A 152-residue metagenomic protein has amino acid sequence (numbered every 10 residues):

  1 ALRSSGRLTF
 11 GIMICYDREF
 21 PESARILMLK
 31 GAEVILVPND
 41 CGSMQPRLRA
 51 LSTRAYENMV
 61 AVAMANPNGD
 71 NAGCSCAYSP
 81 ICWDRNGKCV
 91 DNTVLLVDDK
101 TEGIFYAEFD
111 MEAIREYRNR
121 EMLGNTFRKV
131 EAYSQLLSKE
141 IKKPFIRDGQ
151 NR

Functional and structural regions predicted by a protein language model:
L2-S4: Structural signature of eukaryotic scaffold interfaces centered on beta-propeller domains
T9, R18-Y106: CN hydrolase (nitrilase-like) catalytic-core segments centered on the catalytic cysteine and neighboring Lys/Glu
P67-R152: C-terminal beta-strand edge segments of enzyme domains
